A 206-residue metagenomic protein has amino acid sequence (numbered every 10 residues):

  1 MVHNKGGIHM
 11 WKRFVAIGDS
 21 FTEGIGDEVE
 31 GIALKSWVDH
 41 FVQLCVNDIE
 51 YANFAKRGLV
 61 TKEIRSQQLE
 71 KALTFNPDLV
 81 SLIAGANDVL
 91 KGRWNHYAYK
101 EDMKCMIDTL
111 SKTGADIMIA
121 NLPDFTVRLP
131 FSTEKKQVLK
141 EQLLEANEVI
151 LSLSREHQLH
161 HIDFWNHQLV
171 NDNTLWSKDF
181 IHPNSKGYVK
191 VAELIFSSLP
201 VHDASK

Functional and structural regions predicted by a protein language model:
M1-R13, C105, P200-K206: Short, Lys/Arg-enriched, disordered terminal segments
H3-R57, Q67-N76: Serine-esterase "nucleophile elbow" of acetyl-processing enzymes
S20, G26, V60, N87 (+1 more regions): Gly/Ser/Thr-rich beta-alpha loop segments that engage phosphate groups in nucleotides
A55-L59, A84-G85: Cell-envelope and extracellular/periplasmic
V60-T61, N95: Short loop/turn segments at beta->alpha junctions
S66-K206: Alpha-helical cap/lid subdomain in secreted, periplasmic, or secretory-pathway luminal O-acyl-processing enzymes
